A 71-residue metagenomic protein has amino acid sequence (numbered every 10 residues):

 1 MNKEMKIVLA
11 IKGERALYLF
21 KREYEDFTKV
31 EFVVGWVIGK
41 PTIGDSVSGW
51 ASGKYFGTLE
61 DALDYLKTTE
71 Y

Functional and structural regions predicted by a protein language model:
M1-E14: Negatively charged, low-complexity tracts enriched in Asp/Glu with abundant Ser/Thr
R15-S52, T68-Y71: Short aromatic-glycine-(Arg/Gly/Cys) micro-motifs in beta-strand/loop hairpins
